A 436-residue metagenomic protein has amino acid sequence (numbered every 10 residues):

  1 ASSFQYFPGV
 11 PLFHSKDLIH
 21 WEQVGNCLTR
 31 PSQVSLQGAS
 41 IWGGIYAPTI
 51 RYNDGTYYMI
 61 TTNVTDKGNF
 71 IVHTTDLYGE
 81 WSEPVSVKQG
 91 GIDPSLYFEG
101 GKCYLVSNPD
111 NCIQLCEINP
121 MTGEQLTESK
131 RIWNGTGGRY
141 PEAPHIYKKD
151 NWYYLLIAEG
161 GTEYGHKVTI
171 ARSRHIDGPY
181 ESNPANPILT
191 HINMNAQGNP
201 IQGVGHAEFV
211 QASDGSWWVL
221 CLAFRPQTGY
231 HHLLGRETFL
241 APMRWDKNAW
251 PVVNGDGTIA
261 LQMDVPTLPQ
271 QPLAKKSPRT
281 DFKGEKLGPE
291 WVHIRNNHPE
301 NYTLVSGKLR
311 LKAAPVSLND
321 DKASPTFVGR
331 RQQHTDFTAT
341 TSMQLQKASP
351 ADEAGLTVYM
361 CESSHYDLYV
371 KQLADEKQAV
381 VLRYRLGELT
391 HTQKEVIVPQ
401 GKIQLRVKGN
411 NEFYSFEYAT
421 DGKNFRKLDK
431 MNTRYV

Functional and structural regions predicted by a protein language model:
A1-V436: Carbohydrate-active catalytic/glycan-binding domains of CAZyme proteins, especially the secreted or lumenal ectodomains
